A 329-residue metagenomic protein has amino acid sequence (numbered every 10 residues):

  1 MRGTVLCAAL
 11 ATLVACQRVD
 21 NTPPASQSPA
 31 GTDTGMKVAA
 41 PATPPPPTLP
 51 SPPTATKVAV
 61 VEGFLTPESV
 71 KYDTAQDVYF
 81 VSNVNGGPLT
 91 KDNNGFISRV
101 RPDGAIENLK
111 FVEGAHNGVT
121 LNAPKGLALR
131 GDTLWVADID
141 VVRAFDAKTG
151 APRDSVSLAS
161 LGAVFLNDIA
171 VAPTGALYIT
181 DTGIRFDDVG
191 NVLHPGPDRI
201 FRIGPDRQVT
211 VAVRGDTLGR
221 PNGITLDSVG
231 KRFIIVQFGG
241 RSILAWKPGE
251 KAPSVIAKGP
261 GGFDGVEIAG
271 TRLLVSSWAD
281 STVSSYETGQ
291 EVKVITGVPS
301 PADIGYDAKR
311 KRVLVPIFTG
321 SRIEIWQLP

Functional and structural regions predicted by a protein language model:
C16-V19: Bacterial signal peptide processing site
T43-P67: A short helix->beta-strand "capping" segment at the edge of beta-propeller domains
A55-V61, I106-G118, A151-A159, Q208-G215 (+2 more regions): A short beta-strand motif characteristic of beta-propeller blades
F64-Q76, G87, A115-T133, S160-R185 (+6 more regions): Beta-rich, blade/repeat-based domains predominating in secreted/periplasmic proteins but also intracellular
S82-N108: Beta-propeller domains
N85-L89, V141, I184-D188, G240-S242 (+2 more regions): Short glycine/acidic-enriched loop and turn motifs that connect beta-strands
N93-S98, V141-R143, D198-F201, S242-L244 (+2 more regions): A short loop-to-beta-strand structural motif that recurs across blades of beta-propeller domains
V100-A105, D146-A151, I203-Q208, K247-K251 (+2 more regions): Short loop/turn segments that connect beta-strands within beta-propeller blades
